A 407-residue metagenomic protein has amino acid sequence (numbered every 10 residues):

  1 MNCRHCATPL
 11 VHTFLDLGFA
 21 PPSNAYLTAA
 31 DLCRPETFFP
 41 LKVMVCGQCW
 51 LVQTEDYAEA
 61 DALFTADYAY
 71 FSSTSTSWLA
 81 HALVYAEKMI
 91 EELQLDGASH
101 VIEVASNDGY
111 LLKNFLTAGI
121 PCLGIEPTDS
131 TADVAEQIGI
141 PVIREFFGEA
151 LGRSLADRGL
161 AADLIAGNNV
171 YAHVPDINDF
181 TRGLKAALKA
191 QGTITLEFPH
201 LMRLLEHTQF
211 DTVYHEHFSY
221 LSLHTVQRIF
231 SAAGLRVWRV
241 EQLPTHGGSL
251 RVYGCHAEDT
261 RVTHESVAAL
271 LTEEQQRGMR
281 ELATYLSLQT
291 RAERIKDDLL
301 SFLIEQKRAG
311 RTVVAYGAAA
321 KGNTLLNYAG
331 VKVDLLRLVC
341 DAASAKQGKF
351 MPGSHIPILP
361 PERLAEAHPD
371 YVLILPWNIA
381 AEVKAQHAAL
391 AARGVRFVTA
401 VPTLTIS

Functional and structural regions predicted by a protein language model:
M1-S77, E241: N-terminal juxtadomain amphipathic helix that follows a signal peptide/anchor or precedes a small N-terminal auxiliary
P22, I194-S219, L223-T225, F230: Short, glycine-/aromatic-enriched active-site segment of Class I SAM-dependent methyltransferases
G97-N107, V313-Y316: Conserved class I S-adenosyl-L-methionine
D108-G119: Conserved SAM-binding loop of SAM-dependent methyltransferases across substrates and taxa, primarily the Class I
A166: A conserved beta-strand element that flanks and buttresses the S-adenosyl-L-methionine
N178-T193: A short glycine-rich, Lys/Arg-flanked "PGG" loop and its adjoining helix->strand segment in the class I
Q191-P199, R396-T399: Conserved beta-strand signature within the Rossmann-like core of class I S-adenosyl-L-methionine
H246-R291: Flexible, glycine-/basic-rich loop-and-beta segments that form/coincide with the SAM-dependent methyltransferase
